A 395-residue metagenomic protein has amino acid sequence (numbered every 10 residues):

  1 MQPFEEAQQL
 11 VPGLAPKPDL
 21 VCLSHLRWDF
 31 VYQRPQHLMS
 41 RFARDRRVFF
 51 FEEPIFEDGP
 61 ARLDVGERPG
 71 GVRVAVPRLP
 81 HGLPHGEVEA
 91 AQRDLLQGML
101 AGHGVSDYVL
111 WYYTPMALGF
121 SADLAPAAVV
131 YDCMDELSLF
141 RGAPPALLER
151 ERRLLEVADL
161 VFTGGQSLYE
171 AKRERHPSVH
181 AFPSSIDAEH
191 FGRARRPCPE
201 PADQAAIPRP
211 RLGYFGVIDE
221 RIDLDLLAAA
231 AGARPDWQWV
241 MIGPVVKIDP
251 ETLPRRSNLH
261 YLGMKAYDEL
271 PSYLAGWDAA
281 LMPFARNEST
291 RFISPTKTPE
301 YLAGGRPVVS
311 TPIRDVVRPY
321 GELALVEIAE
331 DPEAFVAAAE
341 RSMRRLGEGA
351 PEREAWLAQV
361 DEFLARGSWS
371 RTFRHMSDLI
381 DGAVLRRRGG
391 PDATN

Functional and structural regions predicted by a protein language model:
M1-G59, A231-R234: N-terminal subdomain of nucleotide-sugar transferases
D29-Q33, I222, D268-Y273, A280-A303 (+1 more regions): Nucleotide-sugar-dependent
Q97, P144-V161: Membrane-proximal helix-turn-helix segments that form the acceptor-binding/catalytic region of lipid-linked
S167, S185-A194: Carbohydrate-associated surface elements
D203-I222, L227-A231, V240, A365: Conserved donor-binding/catalytic core segment of Leloir-type glycosyltransferases
I248-L274: Nucleotide-activated donor-binding/catalytic signature segment of Leloir-type glycosyltransferases, i.e., the conserved
A324-E333, E340-E348: Conserved acidic donor-binding segment of nucleotide-sugar-dependent glycosyltransferases
G347-I380: A charged, aromatic-enriched C-terminal amphipathic alpha-helix characteristic of glycosyltransferases across folds
